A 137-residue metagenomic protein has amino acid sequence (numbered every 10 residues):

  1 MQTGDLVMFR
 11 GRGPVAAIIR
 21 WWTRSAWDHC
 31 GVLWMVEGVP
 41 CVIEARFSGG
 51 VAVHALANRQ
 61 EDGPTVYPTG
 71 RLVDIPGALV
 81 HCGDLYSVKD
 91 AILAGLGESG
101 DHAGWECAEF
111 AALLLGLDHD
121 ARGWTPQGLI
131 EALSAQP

Functional and structural regions predicted by a protein language model:
T3-D5: Loop/turn positions that initiate beta-strands
F9-R71, L93-H102: Glycine-rich catalytic cores of cysteine/serine-nucleophile enzymes that process amide/ester linkages in cell-envelope
P68-D90: A structural motif
A91-P137: Activation targets extended, charge/polar-rich intrinsically disordered C-terminal tails
